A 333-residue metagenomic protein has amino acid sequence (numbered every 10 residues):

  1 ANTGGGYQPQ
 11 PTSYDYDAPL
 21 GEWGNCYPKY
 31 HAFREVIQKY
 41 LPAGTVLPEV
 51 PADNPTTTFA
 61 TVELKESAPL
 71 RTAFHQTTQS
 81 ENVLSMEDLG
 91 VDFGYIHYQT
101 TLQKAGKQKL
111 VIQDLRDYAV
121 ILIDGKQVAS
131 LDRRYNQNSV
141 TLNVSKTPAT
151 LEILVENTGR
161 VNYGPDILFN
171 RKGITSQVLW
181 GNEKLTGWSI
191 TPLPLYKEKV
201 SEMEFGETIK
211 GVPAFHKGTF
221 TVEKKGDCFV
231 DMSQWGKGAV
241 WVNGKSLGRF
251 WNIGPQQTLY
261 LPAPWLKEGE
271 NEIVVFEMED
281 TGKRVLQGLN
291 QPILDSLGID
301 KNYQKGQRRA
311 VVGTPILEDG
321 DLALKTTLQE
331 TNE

Functional and structural regions predicted by a protein language model:
A1-G206, M278-T281, V311, L322 (+1 more regions): Carbohydrate-binding surfaces of carbohydrate-active enzymes
A18-L20, G125, V178-N182, T258 (+3 more regions): Short, surface-exposed, polar/charged, turn-prone segments marking secondary-structure boundaries
D92-T101, K210-E223, Q257-L259: Short beta-strands within extracellular/lumenal beta-sheet-rich domains
Q108-L122, L151, F220-N243, F250-W251 (+1 more regions): Aromatic-lined ligand-binding clefts that engage carbohydrates, nucleic acids, or primary amines
D124, N243, Y260-P262: Helix N-cap / beta->alpha transition motif
Q127-Q137, G248-L259: Aromatic-rich membrane-interfacial microdomains
S139-T150, F215-E223, T258-E270: Short, surface-exposed tryptophan/glycine-enriched loops that mediate extracellular molecular recognition
E156-T158, G236-W241, K245-F250, E270-N332: C-terminal functional regions that serve as terminal interaction/effector modules
